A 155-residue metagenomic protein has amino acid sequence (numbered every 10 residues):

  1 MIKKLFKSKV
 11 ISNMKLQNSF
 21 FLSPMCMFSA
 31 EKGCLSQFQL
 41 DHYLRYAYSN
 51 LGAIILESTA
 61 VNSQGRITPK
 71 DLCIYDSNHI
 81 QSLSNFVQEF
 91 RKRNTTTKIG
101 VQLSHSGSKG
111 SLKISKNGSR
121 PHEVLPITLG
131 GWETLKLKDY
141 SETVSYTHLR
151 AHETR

Functional and structural regions predicted by a protein language model:
M1-F21: N-terminal amphipathic alpha-helix/helix-capping segment at the start of soluble metabolic enzymes
L22, Y46, N50, V101: Conserved, mostly hydrophobic/aromatic
L35-Y46, L149: Short, acidic/polar
D41-V61: Catalytic domains of carbohydrate-active enzymes, especially glycoside hydrolases
L51-L56, N85-K138: Glycine-rich, aromatic-flanked loop segments that form ligand/cofactor-binding clefts across common enzyme folds
L56-H79, H105-S111: Glycine-rich, proline-tolerant flexible connector loops at the mouths of alpha/beta enzymes
K70-S77, L137-Y146: The substrate-binding groove and active-site-proximal loops of carbohydrate-active enzymes, especially glycoside
T147-T154: Conserved small/polar residues in nucleotide/adenosyl-binding loops
